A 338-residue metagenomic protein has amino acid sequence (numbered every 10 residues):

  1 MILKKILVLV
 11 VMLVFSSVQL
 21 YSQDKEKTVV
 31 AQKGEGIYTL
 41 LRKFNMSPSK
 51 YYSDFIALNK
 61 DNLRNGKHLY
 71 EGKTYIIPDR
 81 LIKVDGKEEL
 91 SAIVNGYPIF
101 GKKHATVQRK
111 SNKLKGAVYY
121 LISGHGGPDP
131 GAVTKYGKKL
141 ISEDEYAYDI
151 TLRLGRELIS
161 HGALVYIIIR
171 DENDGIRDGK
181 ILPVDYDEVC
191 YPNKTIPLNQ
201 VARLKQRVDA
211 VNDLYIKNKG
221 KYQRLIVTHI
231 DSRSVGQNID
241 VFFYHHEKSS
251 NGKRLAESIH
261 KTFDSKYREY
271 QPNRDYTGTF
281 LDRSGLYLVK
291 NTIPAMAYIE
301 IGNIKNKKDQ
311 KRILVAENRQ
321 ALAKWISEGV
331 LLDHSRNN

Functional and structural regions predicted by a protein language model:
K5-S16: Sec-dependent N-terminal signal peptides
S22-M46: Primarily a LysM-type cell-wall glycan-binding module
G36-I37, L81-K83, H125-P128, D171-G175 (+5 more regions): Solvent-exposed loop/turn segments at secondary-structure junctions within structured extracellular/periplasmic domains
S53-G66: Short acidic beta-strand-loop surface patches of small beta-rich interaction domains
K73-S123: Non-catalytic propeptide/linker segments at domain boundaries
K103-A210, D231-S234: Active-site histidine-acidic residue metal-binding/catalytic motifs, centered on HxH/HExxH-like signatures
G116-A117, S160-Y166, K217-R224, I293-A297: Loop/turn elements at helix/coil->beta-strand transitions in domains of secreted/extracellular proteins
K217-N218, D231-S232, Y244, R268-N338: Active-site-adjacent mobile loop/cap segments within catalytic or ligand-binding domains
